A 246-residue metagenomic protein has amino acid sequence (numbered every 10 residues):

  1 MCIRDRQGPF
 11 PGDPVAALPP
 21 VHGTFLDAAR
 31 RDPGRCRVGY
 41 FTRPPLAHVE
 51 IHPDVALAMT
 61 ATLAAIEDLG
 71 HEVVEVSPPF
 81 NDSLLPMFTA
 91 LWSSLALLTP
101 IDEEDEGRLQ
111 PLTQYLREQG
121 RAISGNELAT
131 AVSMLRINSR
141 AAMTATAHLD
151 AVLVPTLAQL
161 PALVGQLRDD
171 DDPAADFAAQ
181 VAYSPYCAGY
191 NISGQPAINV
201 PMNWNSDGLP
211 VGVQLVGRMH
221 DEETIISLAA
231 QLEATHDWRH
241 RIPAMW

Functional and structural regions predicted by a protein language model:
R4-L57, F80, T235-W246: A short helix-breaking turn/cap at a secondary-structure junction
A16-A17, P86, W92, P161-S184: Short, surface-exposed loop/helix-turn segments at secondary-structure junctions that function as lids/hinges flanking
D27-T42, L91-A145, P155-Q159, N199-L209: Short helix-loop capping/hinge segments that flank enzyme active sites or metal/cofactor-binding pockets
L46-M59, L63, N126-V132: Active-site pocket-shaping loop/turn-to-helix segments
E72-S77: General small-molecule cofactor/ligand-binding pocket signal
M143, A175-V200: Small-aliphatic-rich amphipathic alpha-helix that forms the alpha element of a beta-alpha
D150-V152: Short, Asp-centered acidic motifs that coordinate Mg2+ and/or phosphate in catalytic or ligand-binding sites
L209-R218, I225-I226: Short, well-ordered beta-strand elements
